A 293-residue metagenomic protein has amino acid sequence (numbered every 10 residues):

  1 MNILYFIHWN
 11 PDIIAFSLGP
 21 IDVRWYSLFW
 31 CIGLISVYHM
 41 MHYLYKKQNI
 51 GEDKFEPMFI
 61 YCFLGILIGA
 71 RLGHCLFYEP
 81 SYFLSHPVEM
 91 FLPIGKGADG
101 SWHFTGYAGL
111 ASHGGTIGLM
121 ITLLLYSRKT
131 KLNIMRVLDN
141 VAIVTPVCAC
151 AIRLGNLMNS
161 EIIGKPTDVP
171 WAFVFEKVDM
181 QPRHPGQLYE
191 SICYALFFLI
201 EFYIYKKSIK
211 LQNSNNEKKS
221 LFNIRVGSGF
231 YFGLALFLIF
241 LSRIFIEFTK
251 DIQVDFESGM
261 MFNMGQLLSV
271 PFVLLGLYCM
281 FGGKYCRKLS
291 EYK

Functional and structural regions predicted by a protein language model:
M1-K293: A feature for loop-to-transmembrane-helix boundaries and adjacent hydrophobic helices in multi-pass integral membrane
